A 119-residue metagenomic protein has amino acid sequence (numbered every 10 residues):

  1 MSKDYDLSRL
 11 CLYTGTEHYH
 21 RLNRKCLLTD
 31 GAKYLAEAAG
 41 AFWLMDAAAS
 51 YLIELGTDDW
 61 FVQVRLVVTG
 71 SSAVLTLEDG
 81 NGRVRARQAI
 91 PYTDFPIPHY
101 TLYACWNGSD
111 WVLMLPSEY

Functional and structural regions predicted by a protein language model:
M1-A86: N-terminal "domain-start" segment
D79-Y119: Short, compact, well-ordered microdomains
